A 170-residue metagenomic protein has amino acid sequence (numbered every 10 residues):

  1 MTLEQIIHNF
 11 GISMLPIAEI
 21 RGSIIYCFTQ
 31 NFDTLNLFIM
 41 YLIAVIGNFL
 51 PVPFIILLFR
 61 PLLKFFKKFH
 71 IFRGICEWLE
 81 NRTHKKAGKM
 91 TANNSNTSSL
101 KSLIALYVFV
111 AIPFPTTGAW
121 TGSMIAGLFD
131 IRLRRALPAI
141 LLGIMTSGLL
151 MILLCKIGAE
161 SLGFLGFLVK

Functional and structural regions predicted by a protein language model:
M1-N9, F32-V110, R134-R135, L153-K170: Membrane-interfacial helix-loop-helix
S13, S23, S95-S102, S123 (+2 more regions): Generic serine detector
S13-M14, N48-V52, A111-P115, I144 (+1 more regions): Residue-level hotspots within the lipid-embedded alpha helices of multi-pass solute transporters
M14-Y26, F54, P113-M124: Transmembrane helix boundary and interhelical junction motifs in multipass membrane proteins
I20-R21, W120-L165: Alpha-helical transmembrane segments and their immediate juxtamembrane interface regions
C27, I56-F59, I140: Short, function-defining helix-loop hinge/capping sites that tune catalysis or transport
T29-D33, G127-D130: Alpha-helix C-terminal capping segments
